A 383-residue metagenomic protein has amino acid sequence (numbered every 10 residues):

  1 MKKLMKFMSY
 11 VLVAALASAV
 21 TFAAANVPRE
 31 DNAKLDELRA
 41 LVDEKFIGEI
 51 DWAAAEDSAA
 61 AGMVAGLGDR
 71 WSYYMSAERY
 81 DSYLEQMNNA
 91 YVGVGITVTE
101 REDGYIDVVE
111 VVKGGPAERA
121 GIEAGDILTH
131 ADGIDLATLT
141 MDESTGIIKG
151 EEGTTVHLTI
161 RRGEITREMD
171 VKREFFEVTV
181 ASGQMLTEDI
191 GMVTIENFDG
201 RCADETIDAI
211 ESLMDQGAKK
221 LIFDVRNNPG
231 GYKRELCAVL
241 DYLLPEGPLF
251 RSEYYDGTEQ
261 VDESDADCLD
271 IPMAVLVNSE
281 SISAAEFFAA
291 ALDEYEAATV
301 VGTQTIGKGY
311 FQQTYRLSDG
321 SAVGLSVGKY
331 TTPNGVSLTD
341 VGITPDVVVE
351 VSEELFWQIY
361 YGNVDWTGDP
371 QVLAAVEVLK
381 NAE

Functional and structural regions predicted by a protein language model:
M1-E102, E123, H130-A131, L136-M185 (+7 more regions): Intrinsically disordered, Ser/Thr/Pro/Gly-rich linkers and terminal tails that flank and connect PDZ domains
F22, N26, V109, E118-A120 (+4 more regions): Cleft-lining beta-strand/loop regions that shape enzyme active-site pockets
I106-K113: Short, structured beta-strand/loop micro-motifs enriched in basic residues and often containing a Trp
G115-P116, D369: Serine-centered coil/turn micro-motif
T129-H130, G324: Hydrophobic beta-strand signal
A285, P333-N334: Short helix/loop capping segments that flank catalytic or ligand/cofactor-binding pockets
D319, V323-K329: Short acidic, Pro/Gly- and aromatic-enriched capping/linker segments at domain boundaries
